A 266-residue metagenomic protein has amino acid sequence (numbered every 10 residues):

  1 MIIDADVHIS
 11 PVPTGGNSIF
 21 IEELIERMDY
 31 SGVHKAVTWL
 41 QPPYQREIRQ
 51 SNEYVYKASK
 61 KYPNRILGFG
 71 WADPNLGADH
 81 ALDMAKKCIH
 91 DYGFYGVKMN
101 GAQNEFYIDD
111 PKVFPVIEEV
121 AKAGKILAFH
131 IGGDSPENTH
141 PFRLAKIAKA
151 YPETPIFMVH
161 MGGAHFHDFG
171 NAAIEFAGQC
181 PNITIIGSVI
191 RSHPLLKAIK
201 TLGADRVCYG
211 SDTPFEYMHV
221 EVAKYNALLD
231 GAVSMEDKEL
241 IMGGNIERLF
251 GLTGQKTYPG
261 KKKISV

Functional and structural regions predicted by a protein language model:
M1-H8, N17-K35, A204-R206, H219-V266: Mid-to-C-terminal alpha-helical segments outside catalytic/metal-binding sites
I2, A36, I66-G68, L127 (+4 more regions): Hydrophobic/aromatic residues located in beta-strands of well-ordered beta-sheets within soluble catalytic
D6, M28, V55, C88 (+7 more regions): Conserved, mostly hydrophobic/aromatic
D6-V12, H130, H160: Histidine-centered divalent metal-coordination motifs
V12-I19, P42-Q50, D73-H80, N104-D109 (+4 more regions): Acidic-and-aromatic substrate-binding clefts and catalytic sites of carbohydrate-active enzymes
F20-R27, S51-A58, M84-C88, K112-V116 (+4 more regions): A general structural detector for well-ordered alpha-helical segments in enzyme core domains, enriched
H34-K35, P43-A128, G133-S135: Active-site gating/metal-coordination segments in enzymes
Y92-G96, F106-Y209, G260, I264-S265: Catalytic pocket-lining loop regions of alpha/beta-barrel enzymes, especially the amidohydrolase/enolase/GH5 lineages
